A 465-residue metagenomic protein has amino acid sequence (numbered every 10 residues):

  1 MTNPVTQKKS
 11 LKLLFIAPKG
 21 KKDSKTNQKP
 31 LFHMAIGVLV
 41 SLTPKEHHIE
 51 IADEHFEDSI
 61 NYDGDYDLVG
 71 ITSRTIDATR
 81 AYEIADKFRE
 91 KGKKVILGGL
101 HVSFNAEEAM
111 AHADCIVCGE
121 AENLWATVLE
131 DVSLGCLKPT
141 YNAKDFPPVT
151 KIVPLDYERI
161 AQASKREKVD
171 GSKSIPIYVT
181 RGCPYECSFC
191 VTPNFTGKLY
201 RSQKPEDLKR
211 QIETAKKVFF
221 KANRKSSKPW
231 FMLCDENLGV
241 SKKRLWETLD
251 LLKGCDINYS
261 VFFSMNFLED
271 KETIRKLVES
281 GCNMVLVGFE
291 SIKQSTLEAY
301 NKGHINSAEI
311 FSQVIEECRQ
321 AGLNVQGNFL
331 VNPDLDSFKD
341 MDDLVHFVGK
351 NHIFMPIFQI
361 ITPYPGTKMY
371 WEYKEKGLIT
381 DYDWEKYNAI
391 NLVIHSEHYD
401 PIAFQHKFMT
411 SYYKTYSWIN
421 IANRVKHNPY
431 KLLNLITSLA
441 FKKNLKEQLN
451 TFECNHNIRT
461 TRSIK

Functional and structural regions predicted by a protein language model:
T2-F15, K45-I51, D67, V132 (+5 more regions): Radical SAM enzyme core and accessory elements
T2-K217, S226: Acidic, low-complexity intrinsically disordered segments
K22-D23, N105-E108, S295-N301, V331-K339 (+2 more regions): Flexible glycine/acidic-rich beta-alpha junction loops that bind and position SAM and/or redox cofactors in anaerobic
L42, E46, K87, K91 (+13 more regions): Alpha-helical structural signal in soluble globular domains
Y66-T75, W246-L252, D256, S337-I353 (+1 more regions): Short, electropositive alpha-helical surface patch
S73, D77, H101, A121 (+5 more regions): Structured beta->alpha junctions
E108-T127, K276-L286, D343-F358: Structural recognition of alpha->loop->beta junctions
Y157-Q326, P333, K339, H346: Radical SAM [4Fe-4S] cluster-binding motif and immediate context
